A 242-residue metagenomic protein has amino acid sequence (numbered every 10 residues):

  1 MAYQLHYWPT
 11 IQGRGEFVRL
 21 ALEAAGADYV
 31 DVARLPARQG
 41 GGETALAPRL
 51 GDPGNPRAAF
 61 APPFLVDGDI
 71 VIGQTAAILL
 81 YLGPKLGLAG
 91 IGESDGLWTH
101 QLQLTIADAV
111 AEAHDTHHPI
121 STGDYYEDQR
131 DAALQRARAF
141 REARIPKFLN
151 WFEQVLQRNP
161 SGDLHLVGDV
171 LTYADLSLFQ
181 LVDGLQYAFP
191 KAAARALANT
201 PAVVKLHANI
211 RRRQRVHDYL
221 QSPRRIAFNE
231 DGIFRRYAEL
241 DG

Functional and structural regions predicted by a protein language model:
M1-R138, Y237-D241: GST-like domain detector, emphasizing the conserved glutathione-binding G-site in the N-terminal thioredoxin-like
A76-L79, K85, P146, E153 (+1 more regions): Generic N-terminal initiation segments characterized by hydrophobic and/or small/turn-forming residues
A77, A202, R215: Residue-level recognition of oxygen-bearing side chains
S94, Q101-R212: GST-like fold's C-terminal all-alpha helical module
H217-S222: C-terminal anion-handling pockets and recognition modules
P223-G242: Acidic/histidine-enriched, glycine/proline-rich intrinsically disordered or flexible terminal extensions
